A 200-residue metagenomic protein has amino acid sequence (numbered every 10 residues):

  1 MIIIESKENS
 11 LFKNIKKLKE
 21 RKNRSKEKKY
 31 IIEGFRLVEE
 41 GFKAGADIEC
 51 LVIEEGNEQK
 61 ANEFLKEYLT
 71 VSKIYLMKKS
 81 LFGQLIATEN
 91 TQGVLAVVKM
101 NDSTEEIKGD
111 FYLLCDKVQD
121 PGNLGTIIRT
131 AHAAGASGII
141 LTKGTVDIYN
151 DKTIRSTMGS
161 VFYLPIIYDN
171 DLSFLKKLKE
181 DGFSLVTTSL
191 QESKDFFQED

Functional and structural regions predicted by a protein language model:
M1-K60, T145-V146: Boundary-proximal intrinsically disordered activation/regulatory segments immediately upstream of a helical core
I2-S6, I74-K78, L164-F174: Short acidic-hydrophobic, aromatic-tinged amphipathic segments that line or gate anion-handling sites
K26-K29, D47-C50, V71-K73, G138-I139 (+1 more regions): Short active-site oxyanion
K43, D102-S193: RNA substrate-binding interface of SAM-dependent RNA methyltransferases
K60-V71: Short, aromatic/basic amphipathic alpha-helical patches
Y68-L69, V94, S156-S160: Short, hinge-like loop/turn segments at secondary-structure boundaries
S72-K99: Glycine/small-residue-rich loop that forms an oxyanion/phosphate-binding "nest" at active or ligand-binding sites
D200: A contiguous loop/helix-start segment that scaffolds small-molecule binding in enzyme catalytic cores
